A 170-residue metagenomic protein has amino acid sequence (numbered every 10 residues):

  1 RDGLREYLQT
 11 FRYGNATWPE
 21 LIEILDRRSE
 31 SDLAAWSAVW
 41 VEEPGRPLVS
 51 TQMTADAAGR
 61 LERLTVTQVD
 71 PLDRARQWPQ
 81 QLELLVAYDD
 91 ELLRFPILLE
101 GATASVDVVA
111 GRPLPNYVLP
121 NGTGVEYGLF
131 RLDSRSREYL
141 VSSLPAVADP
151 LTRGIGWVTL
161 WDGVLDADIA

Functional and structural regions predicted by a protein language model:
R1-A170: Non-catalytic accessory/interaction domains
